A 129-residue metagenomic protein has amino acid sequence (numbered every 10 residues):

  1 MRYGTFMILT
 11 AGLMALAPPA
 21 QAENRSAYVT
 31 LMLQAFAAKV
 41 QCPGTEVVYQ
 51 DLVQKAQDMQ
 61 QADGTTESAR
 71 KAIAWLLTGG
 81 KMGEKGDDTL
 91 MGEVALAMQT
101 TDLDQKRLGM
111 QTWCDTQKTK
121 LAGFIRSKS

Functional and structural regions predicted by a protein language model:
M1-T5: Positively charged n-region of N-terminal signal peptides that target proteins for export
F6-A15: Bacterial N-terminal signal peptides
L16, F36, R107-L108: Processing junctions and N-termini across compartments
L16-A22: Sec/Tat signal peptide C-region and signal peptidase I cleavage site
A22-D51: Immediate post-signal-peptide N-terminus of mature secreted/exported proteins
Q54-S129: Compact alpha-helical subdomains of small soluble proteins
